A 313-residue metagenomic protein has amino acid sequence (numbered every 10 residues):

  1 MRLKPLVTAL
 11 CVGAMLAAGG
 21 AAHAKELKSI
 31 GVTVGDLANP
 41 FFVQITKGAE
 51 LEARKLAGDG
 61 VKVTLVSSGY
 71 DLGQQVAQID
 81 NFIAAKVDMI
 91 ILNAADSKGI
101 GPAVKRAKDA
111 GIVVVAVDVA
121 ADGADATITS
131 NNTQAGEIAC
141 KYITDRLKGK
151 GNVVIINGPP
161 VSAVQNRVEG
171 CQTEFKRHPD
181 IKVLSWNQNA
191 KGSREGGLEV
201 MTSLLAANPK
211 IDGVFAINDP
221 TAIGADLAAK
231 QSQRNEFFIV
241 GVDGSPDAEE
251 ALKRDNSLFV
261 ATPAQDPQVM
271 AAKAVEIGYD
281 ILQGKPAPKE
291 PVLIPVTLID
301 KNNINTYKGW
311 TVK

Functional and structural regions predicted by a protein language model:
M1-A9: Bacterial N-terminal signal peptides that target proteins for export
R2, M15, H23-K313: A residue-level marker of the well-folded mature domains of exported/periplasmic proteins
A9-A18: Bacterial N-terminal signal peptides
